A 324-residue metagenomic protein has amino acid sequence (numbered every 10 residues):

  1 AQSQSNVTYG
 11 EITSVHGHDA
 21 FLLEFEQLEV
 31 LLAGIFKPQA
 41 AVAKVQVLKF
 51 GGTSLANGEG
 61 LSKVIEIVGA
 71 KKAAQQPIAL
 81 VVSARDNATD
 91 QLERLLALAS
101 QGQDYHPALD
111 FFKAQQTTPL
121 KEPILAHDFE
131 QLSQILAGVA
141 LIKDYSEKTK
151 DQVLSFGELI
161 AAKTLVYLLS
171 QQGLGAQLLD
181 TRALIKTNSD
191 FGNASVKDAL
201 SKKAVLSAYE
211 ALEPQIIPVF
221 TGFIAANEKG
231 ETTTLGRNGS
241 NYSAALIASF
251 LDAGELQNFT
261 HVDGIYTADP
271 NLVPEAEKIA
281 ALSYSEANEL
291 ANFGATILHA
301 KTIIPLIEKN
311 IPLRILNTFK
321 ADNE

Functional and structural regions predicted by a protein language model:
S3-A40: Catalytic active-site module of serine/aspartate enzymes centered on a nucleophile-bearing elbow/loop
Q4-N6, Q76, I311: A short helix->loop->beta-strand "cap" motif at the edges of active sites that frequently abuts
T8-G10, Q177-L179, R314-L316: General small-molecule cofactor/ligand-binding pocket signal
A41-I303: Nucleotide/pyrophosphate-binding catalytic subdomain
E255-Q257, I315, K320: Internal nucleotide-binding/catalytic subdomain
E277, F319-E324: Long, charged amphipathic helices and adjacent flexible linkers at domain junctions
H299, N310-N317: Acidic/polar loop patches that form or flank catalytic/metal-binding clefts of enzymes that bind anionic ligands
L306: Acidic-aromatic/histidine active-site loop/patch
